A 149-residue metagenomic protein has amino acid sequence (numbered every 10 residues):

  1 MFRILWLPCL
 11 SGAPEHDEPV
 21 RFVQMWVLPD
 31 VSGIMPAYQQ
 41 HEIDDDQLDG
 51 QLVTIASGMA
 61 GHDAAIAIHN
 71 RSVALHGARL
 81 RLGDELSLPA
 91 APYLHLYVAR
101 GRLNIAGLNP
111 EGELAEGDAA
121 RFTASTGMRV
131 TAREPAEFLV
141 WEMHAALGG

Functional and structural regions predicted by a protein language model:
M1-G149: Jelly-roll (double-stranded beta-helix
